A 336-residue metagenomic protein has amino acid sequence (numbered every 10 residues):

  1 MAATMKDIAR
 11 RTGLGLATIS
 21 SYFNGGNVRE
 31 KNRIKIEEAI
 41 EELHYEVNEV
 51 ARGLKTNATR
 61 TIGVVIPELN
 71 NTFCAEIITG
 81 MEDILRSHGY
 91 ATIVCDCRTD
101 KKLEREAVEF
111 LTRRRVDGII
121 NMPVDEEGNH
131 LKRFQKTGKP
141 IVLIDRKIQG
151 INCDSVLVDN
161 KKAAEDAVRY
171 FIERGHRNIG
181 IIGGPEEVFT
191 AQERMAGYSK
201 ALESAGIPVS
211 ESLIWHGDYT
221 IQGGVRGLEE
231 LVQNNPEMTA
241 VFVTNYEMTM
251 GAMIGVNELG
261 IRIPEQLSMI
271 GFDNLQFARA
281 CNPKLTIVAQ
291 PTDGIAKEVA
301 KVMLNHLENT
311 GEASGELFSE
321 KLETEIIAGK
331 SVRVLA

Functional and structural regions predicted by a protein language model:
M1-R60, A336: N-terminal helix-turn-helix DNA-binding module of bacterial transcription factors
A3-T4, I34, G53, N57-E173 (+2 more regions): Alpha-helical recognition/docking segments in bacterial nutrient-uptake and carbohydrate-utilization systems
E42-N48, K102, M122-V124, M253: Short gly/ser/thr-rich secondary-structure transition/capping motifs
I66-E76, V94-L103, R146, V156-D166 (+5 more regions): Hinge/beta->alpha junction and helix N-cap segments in small-molecule ligand-binding domains
R177-N178, V209-L213, R262-S268: Short acidic capping loops at alpha-helix termini that bridge into adjacent secondary structure
E229-A336: Flexible loop/turn connectors
